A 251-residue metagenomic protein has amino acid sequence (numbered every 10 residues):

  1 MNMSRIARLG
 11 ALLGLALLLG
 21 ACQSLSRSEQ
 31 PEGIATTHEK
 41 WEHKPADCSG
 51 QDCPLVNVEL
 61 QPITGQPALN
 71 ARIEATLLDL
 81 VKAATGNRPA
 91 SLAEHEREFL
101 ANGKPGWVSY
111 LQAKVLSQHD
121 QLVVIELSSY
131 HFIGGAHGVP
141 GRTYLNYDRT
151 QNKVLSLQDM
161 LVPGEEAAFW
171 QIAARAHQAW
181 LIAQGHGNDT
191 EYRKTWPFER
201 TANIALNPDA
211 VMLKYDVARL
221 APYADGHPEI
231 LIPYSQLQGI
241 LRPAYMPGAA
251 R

Functional and structural regions predicted by a protein language model:
N2-A11: Bacterial N-terminal signal peptides that target proteins for export
L18-A21: C-terminal motif of bacterial Sec signal peptides marking the signal peptidase cleavage site
Q23-R251: Compositionally biased intrinsically disordered regions enriched in Thr/Gly
